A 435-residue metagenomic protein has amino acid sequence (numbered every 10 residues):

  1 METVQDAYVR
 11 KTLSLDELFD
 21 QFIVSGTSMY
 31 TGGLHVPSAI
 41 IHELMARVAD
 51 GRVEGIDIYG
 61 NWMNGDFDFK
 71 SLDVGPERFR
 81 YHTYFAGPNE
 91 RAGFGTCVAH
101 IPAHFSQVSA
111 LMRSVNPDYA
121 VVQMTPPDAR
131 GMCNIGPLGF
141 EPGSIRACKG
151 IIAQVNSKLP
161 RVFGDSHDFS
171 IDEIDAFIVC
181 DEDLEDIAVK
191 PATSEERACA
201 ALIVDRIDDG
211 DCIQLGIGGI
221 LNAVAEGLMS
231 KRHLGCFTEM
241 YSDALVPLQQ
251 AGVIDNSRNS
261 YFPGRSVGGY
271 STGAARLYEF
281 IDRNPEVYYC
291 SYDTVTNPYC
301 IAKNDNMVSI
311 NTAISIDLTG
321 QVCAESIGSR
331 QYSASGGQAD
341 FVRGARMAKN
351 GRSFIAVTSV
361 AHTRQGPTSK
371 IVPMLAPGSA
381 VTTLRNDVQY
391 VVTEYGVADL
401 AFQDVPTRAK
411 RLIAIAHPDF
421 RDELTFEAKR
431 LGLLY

Functional and structural regions predicted by a protein language model:
M1-Y435: Conserved alpha/beta enzyme-core scaffold
